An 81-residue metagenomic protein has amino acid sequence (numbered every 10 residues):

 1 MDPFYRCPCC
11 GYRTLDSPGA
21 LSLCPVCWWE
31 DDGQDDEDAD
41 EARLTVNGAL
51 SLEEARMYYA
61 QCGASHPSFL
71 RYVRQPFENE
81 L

Functional and structural regions predicted by a protein language model:
F4-Y5, L21: Residues immediately within or flanking Cys/His clusters that coordinate Zn2+ in small zinc-binding modules
Y5-R6, Y12-R13, F77-L81: Metal-centered catalytic cores of metalloenzymes
C7-C10, C24-C27: Short cysteine-rich clusters marking metal-coordination/redox-active sites
L15-L23: Short linker/helix segments within small regulatory modules
D16-S17, D31-Q34: Short, non-ligating residues that shape and space the ligands of small metal-coordination modules and catalytic
L23, Q34-D36: Compact nucleic-acid interaction/catalytic patches
E37-L81: Short, intrinsically disordered terminal segments enriched in charged and Pro/Gly residues
